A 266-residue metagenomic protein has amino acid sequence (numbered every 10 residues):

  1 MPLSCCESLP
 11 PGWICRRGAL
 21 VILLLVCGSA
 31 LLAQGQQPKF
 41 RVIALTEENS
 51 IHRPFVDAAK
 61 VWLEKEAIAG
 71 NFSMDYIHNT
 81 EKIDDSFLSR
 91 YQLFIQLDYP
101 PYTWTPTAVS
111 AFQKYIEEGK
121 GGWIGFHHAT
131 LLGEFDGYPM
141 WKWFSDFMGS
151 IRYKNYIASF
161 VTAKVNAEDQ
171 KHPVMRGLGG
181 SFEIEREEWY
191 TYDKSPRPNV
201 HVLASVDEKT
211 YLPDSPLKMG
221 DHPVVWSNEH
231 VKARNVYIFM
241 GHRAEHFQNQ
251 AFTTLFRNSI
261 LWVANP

Functional and structural regions predicted by a protein language model:
M1-C15: N-terminal secretory signal peptides that target proteins for export/translocation
G18-A30: Bacterial N-terminal signal peptides
Q36-L132: Helical hinge/lid and interdomain linker segments adjacent to catalytic or ligand-binding clefts that mediate domain
Q37-R41, T46, P54, I68-A69 (+3 more regions): Extracellular ligand-binding/catalytic regions of CAZymes and related secreted enzymes and adhesion modules
S73-D75, H201, R234: Conserved beta-strand segments of alpha/beta enzyme cores
Y102-G177: A glycine-rich, often tryptophan-bearing local segment used as a flexible ligand/cofactor-contacting loop or short
W141-M148, Y192-V200, N258-P266: Oxidoreductase and adenylate-handling cofactor-binding alpha/beta cores
S150, K154-K232: Catalytic beta-strand/loop cores that center a nucleophilic Ser/Cys/Thr and support acyl-enzyme chemistry
